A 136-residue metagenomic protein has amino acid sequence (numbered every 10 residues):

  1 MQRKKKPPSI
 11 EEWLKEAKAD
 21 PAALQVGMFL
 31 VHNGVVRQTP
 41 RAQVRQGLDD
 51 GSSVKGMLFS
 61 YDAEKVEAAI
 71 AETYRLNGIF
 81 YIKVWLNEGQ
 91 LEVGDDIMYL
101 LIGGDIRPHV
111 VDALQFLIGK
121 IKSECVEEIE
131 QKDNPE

Functional and structural regions predicted by a protein language model:
M1-D96, G103-I106, V111-E136: N-terminal, polar/charged subdomain of small-to-medium soluble alpha/beta proteins
